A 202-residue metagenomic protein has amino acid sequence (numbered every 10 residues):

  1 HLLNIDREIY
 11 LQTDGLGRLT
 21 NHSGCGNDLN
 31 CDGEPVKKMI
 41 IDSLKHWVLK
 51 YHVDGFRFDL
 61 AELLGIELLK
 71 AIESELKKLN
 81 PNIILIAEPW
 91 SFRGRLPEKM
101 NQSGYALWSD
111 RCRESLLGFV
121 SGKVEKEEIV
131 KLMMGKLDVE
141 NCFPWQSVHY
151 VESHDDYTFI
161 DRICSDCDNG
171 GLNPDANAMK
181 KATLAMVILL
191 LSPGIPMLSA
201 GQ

Functional and structural regions predicted by a protein language model:
H1, F56-F58, M197-G201: Short beta-strand segments at enzyme active-site cores
H1-Y51, A61, L68-E75: Substrate-binding/active-site clefts of carbohydrate-active enzymes
H22-K37, D54-L64, Y105, L116 (+1 more regions): The substrate-binding groove and active-site-proximal loops of carbohydrate-active enzymes, especially glycoside
H46, K50-D54, I188-I195: A structural motif corresponding to the C-terminal end of an alpha-helix and its immediate exit/capping segment
L69, E73-Q202: Conserved alpha/beta catalytic core and glycan-binding cleft of carbohydrate-active enzymes
